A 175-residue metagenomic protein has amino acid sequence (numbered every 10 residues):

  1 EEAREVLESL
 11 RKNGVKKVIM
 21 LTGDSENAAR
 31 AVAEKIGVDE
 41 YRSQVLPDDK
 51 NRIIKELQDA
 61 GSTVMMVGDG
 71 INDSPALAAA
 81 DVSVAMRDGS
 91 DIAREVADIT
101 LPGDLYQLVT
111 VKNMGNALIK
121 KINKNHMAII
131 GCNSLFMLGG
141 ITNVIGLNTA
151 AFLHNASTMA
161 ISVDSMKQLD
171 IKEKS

Functional and structural regions predicted by a protein language model:
E1-N72, A76-V82, I99, N113-N116 (+3 more regions): Cytosolic catalytic headpiece
S9, I99-S175: Membrane-embedded transport module
L21-D24, D88, S157: Conserved phosphate-coupling serine/threonine residues in phosphotransfer and NTP-handling enzymes
Q44-N51, D88-D91, L105-Y106: Short, acidic/turn-prone active-site loops that include or flank metal/cofactor- and phosphate-binding residues
V67, A93, N155-A156: Acidic (Asp/Glu-rich) catalytic motifs at the cytosolic membrane interface
S90, A97-D98: Anionic-ligand binding region
